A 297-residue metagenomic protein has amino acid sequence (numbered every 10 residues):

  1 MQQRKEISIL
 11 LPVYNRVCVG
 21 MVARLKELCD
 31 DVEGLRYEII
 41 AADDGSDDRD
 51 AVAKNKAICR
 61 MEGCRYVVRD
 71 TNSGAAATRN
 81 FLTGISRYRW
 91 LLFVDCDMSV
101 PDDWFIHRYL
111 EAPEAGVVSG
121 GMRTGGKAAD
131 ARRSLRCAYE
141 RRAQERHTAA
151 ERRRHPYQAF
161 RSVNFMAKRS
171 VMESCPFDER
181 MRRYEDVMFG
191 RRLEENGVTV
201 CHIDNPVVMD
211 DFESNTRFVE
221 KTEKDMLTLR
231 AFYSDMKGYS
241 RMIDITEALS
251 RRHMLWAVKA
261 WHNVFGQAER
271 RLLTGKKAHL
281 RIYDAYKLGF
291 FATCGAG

Functional and structural regions predicted by a protein language model:
L25-V68: Acidic donor-binding segment of Leloir-type glycosyltransferases
R69-S86: Glycine-rich, basic loop-to-helix element that forms the pyrophosphate-binding segment of sugar-nucleotide handling
L91: Short aromatic/hydrophobic "clamp" motif used to bind/position activated sugar donors
D103-R133: Conserved donor NDP-sugar-binding/catalytic core segment of glycosyltransferases
G121, R136-Y157: Short, flexible, basic/aromatic active-site loop/helix in glycosyltransferases
R182-R191: Acidic donor-binding loop at a coil-to-helix junction in glycosyltransferase catalytic cores that engages
N196-M236: Active-site donor/metal-binding and catalytic loop motifs of nucleotide-sugar-dependent glycosylation enzymes
K224-T228, R241-G297: Non-catalytic, C-terminal membrane-associated alpha-helical segments of glycosyltransferases
